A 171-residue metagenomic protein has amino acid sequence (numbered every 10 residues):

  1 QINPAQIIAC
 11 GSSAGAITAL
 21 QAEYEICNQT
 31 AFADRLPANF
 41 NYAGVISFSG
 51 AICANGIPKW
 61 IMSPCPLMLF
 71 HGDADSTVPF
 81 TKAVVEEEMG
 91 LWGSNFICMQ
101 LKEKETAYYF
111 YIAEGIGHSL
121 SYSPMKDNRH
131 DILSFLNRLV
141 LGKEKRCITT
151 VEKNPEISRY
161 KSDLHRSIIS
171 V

Functional and structural regions predicted by a protein language model:
Q1-S63: Primarily recognizes the serine-hydrolase "nucleophile elbow" in alpha/beta-hydrolase and SGNH/GDSL folds
I2, A38, I97-Y108: A structural motif corresponding to the C-terminal end of an alpha-helix and its immediate exit/capping segment
P4-I7, L67, A107-Y109: Hydrophobic anchor at the start of a short beta-strand that flanks the dinucleotide cofactor-binding loop
S12-A14, S76, G93-K104: Gram-negative outer-membrane beta-barrel domains
A54-I57, T77-P79, L120-Y122: Extracytoplasmic/secreted cell-surface and envelope-processing proteins
M68-H71, D75: Short beta-strand/loop motif that positions the catalytic acidic residue of the alpha/beta-hydrolase fold
S76-G93: Conserved alpha/beta-hydrolase "acid-adjacent" motif
K102-V171: C-terminal catalytic histidine-bearing segment of alpha/beta-hydrolase fold enzymes
